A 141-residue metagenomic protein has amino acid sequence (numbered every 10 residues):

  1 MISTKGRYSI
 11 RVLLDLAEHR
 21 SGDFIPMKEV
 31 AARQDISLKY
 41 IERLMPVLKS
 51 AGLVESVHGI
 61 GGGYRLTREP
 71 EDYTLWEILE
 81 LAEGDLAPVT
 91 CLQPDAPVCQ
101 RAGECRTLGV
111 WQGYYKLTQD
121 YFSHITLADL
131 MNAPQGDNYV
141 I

Functional and structural regions predicted by a protein language model:
I2-T4, I10-I36, E55: N-terminal helix-turn-helix DNA-binding core of bacterial DNA-binding proteins
A32, K49-S50: Alpha-helical residues within the helix-turn-helix
K39: Key DNA-contact positions within bacterial/archaeal DNA-binding proteins
L53-G61, R65-L66: Beta-hairpin "wing" of winged helix-turn-helix
P70-D95, T107, G113: Conserved segment of winged-helix/HTH DNA-binding domains
Q93-I141: C-terminal regulatory/oligomerization modules of transcriptional regulators
